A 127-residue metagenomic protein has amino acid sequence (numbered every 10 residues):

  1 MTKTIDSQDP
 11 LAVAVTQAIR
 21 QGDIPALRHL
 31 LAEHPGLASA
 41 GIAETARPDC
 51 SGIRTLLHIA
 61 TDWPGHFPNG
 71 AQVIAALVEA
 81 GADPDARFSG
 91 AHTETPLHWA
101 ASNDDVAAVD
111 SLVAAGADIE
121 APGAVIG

Functional and structural regions predicted by a protein language model:
M1-Q8: TPR-adjacent "capping" and linker segments in tetratricopeptide-repeat scaffold/adaptor proteins
L11, I53, T93, I126-G127: Start-of-repeat signature of ankyrin repeats
Q17-G22, S51, I59-G70, W99-D105: Ankyrin repeat A-helix N-terminal signature
I24-L31, H66-V78, D105-A114: Ankyrin repeat structural motif
E33-A46: Short, charge-rich amphipathic alpha-helical segments embedded in non-transmembrane helical bundles/solenoids
G41, R87-S89, P122: Ankyrin-repeat boundary/linker signal
